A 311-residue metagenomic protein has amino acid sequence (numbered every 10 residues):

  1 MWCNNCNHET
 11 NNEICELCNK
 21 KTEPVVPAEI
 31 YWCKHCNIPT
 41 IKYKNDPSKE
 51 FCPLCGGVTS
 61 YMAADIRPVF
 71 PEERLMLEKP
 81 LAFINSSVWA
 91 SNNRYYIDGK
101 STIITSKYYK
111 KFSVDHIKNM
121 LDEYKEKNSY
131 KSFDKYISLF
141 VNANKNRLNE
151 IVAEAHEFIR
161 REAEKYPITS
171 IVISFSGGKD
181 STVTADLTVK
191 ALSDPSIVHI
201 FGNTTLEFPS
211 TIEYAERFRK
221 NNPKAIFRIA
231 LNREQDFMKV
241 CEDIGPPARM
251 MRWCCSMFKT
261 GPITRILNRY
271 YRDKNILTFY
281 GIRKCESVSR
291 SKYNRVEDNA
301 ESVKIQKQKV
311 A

Functional and structural regions predicted by a protein language model:
W2-D46, E50-D65, P71-E72, M76-K79 (+1 more regions): ATP-dependent adenylation/nucleotidyltransferase module used to activate substrates
